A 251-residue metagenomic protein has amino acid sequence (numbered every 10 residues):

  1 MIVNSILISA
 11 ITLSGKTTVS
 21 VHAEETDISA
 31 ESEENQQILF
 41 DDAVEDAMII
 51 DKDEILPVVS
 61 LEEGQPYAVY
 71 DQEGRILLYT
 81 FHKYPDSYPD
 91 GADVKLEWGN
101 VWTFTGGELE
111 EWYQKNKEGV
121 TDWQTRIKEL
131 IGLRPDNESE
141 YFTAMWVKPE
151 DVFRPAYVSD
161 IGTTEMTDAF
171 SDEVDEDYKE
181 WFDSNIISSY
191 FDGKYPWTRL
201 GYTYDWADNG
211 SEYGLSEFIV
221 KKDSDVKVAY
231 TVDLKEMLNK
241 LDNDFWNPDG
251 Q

Functional and structural regions predicted by a protein language model:
M1-S9: Sec-dependent N-terminal signal peptides
I8-E25: Sec-dependent signal peptide cleavage junction
E24-T103: ADP-ribose/NAD+-binding catalytic cleft of ART/PARP-like enzymes
E63, T121-I131: N-terminal post-signal-peptidase region of extra-cytosolic proteins
H82-P85, W102-E108, I131, W146-D151: Short, flexible loop/turn elements at secondary-structure junctions
L96-G99, F104, D122, N137-F142: Short, well-structured alpha-helical interface segments that form or flank functional binding sites
G107-Q124: Short active-site loop/helix that positions an aromatic residue
K128-Q251: Conserved NAD+-utilizing ADP-ribose enzyme module
